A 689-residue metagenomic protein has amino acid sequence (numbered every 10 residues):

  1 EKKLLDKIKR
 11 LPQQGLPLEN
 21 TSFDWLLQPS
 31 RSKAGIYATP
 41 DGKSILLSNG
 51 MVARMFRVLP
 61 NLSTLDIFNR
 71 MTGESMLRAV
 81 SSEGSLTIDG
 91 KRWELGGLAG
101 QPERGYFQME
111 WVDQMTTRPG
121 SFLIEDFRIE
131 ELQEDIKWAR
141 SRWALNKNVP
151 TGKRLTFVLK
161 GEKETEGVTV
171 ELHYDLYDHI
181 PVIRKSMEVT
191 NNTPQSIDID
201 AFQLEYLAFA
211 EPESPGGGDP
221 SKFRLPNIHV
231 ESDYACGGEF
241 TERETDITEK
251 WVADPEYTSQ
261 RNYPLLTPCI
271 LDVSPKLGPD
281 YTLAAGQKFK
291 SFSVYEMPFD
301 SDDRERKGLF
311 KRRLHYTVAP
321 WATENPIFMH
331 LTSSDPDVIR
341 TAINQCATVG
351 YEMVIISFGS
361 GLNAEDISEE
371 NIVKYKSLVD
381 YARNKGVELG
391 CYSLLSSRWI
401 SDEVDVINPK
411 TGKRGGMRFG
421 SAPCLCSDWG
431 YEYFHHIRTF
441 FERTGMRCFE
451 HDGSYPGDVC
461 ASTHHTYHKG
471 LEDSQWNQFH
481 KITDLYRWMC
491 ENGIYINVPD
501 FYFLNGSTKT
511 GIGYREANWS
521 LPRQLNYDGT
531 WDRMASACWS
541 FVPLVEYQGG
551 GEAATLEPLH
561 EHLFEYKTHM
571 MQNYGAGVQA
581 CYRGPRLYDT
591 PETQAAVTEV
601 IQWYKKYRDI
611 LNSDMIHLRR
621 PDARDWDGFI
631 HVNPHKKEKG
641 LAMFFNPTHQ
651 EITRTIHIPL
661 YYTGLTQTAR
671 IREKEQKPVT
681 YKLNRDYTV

Functional and structural regions predicted by a protein language model:
K3-A38, K43-L47, V52, T64-C269 (+2 more regions): Polysaccharide-binding surfaces and accessory modules of carbohydrate-active proteins
I45-G50, R54, N61, I67 (+3 more regions): Active-site-proximal substrate-binding groove within the catalytic cores of carbohydrate-active enzymes
M51, M187, G286, C346 (+5 more regions): Conserved, mostly hydrophobic/aromatic
Y281-F299, V689: Short Pro-Gly-centered flexible turn/kink motifs
K290-F292, D303-M353, S357-S360: An acidic-aromatic substrate-binding cleft motif
N325-L331, V354-I356, L389-S393, F449-H451 (+2 more regions): Hydrophobic faces of well-ordered beta-strands that scaffold small-molecule active sites in alpha/beta enzyme cores
N325-P336, S357-I372, G415-F434, T466-Q478 (+1 more regions): The substrate-binding groove and active-site-proximal loops of carbohydrate-active enzymes, especially glycoside
D335, V373-D380, N384, E388-M446 (+3 more regions): Active-site-adjacent "subsite" loops/lids of carbohydrate-active enzymes
